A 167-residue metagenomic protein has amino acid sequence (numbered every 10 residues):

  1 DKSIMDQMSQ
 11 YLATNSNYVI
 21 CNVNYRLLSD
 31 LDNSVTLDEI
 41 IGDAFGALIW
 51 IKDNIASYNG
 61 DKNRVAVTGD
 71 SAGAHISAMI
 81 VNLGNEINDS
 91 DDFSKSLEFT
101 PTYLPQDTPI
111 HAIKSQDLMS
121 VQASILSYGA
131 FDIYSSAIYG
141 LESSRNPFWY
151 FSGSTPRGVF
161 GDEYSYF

Functional and structural regions predicted by a protein language model:
D1-F167: Alpha/beta-hydrolase superfamily serine-hydrolase fold, recognizing
